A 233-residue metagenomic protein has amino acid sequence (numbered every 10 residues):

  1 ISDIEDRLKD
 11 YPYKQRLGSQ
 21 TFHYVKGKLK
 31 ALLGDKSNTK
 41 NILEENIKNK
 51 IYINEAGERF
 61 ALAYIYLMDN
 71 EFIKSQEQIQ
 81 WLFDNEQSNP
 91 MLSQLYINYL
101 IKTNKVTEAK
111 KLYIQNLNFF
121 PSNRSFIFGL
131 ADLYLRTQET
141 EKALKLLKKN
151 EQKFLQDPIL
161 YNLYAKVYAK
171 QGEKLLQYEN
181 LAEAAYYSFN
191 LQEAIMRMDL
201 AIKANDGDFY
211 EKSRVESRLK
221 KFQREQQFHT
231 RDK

Functional and structural regions predicted by a protein language model:
I1-I114, S122, N190, D206-G207 (+3 more regions): Extracytoplasmic and endomembrane cell-envelope/extracellular-matrix remodeling and assembly machinery
I42, Q78, L112, L146 (+3 more regions): Alpha-helical solenoid repeat scaffolds, predominantly canonical TPR units
K48-N49, L82, Q115-N116, K149-N150 (+2 more regions): Canonical positions in the second alpha-helix
L62, Y96, L130, Y164 (+3 more regions): Structural register within alpha-helical repeat arrays
P90-Q171, L175, E179: Alpha-helical adaptor scaffolds
E151-Q152, E179-G207, K220: TPR/TPR-like (Sel1-like) alpha-helical repeat modules
